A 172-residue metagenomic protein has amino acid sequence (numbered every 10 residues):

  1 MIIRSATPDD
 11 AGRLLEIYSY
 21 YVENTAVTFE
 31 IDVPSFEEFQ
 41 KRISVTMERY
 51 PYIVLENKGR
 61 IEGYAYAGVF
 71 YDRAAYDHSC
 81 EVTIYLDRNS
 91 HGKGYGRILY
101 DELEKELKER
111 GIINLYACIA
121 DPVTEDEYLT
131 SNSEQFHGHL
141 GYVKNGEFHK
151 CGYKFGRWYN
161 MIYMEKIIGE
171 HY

Functional and structural regions predicted by a protein language model:
I2-L14: A short beta-loop-alpha structural element at the N-terminal edge of CoA-dependent acyl/N-acetyltransferase catalytic
E16-V33, T46: Helix-loop element at the rim of GNAT/NAT acetyltransferase active sites that forms part of the acceptor-substrate
I31-N89, Y100-D101, E106, I167-H171: Acetyl-CoA-dependent GNAT
C80, T130, K150-Y172: C-terminal "cap" of GNAT-fold acetyltransferases
G92-K108, S131-Q135: Conserved acetyl-CoA-binding loop-helix of GNAT-fold acetyltransferases
L107-L129: Conserved GNAT acetyl-CoA-binding A-motif
C118-A120, E134, G138-R157: Conserved catalytic-core motifs of GNAT/GCN5-like acyltransferases
